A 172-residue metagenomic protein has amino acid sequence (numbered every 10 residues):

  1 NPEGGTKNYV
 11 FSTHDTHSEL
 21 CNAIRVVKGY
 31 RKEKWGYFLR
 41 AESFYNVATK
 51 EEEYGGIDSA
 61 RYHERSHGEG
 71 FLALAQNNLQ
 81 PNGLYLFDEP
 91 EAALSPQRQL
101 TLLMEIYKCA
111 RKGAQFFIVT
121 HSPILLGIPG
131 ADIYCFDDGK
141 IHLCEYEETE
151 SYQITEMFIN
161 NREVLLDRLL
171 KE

Functional and structural regions predicted by a protein language model:
N1-E53: ABC ATPase nucleotide-binding domain signature region
L20, I24-V26, R61, A73 (+1 more regions): Conserved phosphate-binding elements of NTP-dependent enzyme cores
G36, L84-L86, Q115: Residue-level preference for the first positions of well-ordered beta-strands
E42, T120-S122: A short beta-strand-to-loop transition that corresponds to the Sensor-1 phosphate-sensing loop of AAA+ P-loop ATPases
R65-F87, Q97-C109: GG-anchored amphipathic helix commonly corresponding to the ABC/SMC/Rad50 NBD signature/C-loop
D88, I118-V119: Conserved D-loop beta-strand region of ABC ATPase nucleotide-binding domains
E91-A92: Short loop immediately C-terminal to the Walker-B catalytic DE motif in ABC-type ATPase nucleotide-binding domains
Q97-Q115, S122-E172: C-terminal lobe/lid and adjacent interdomain/linker elements of RecA-like ASCE P-loop ATPase modules
